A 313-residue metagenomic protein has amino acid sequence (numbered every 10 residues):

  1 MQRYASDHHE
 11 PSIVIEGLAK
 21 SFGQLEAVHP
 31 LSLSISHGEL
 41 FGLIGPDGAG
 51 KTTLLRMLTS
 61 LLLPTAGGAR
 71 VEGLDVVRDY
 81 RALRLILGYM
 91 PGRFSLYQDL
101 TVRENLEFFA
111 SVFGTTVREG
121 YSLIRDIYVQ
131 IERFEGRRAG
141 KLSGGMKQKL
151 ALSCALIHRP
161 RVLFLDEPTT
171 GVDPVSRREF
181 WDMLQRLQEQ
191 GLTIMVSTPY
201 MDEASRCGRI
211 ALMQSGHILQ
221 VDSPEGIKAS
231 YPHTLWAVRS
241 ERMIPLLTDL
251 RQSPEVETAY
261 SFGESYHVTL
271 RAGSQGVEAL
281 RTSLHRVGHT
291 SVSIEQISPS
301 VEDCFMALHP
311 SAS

Functional and structural regions predicted by a protein language model:
M1-A19, S311-S313: ABC-family P-loop ATPase nucleotide-binding domain
Q2-Y4, T269-S313: C-terminal coupling/interaction segments
E10-I13, K20-M213, Q220: ABC transporter nucleotide-binding domains
R84, R125, K228, F305-M306: Conserved protein kinase catalytic domain
G88, G114, V129, P232 (+3 more regions): A generic structural signal for secondary-structure junctions that act as hinges or helix/strand caps at the edges
G120, S223, L246-D249, G276-L280: Hydrophobic side chains in well-ordered alpha-helices
D182-R271: ABC transporter nucleotide-binding domain
